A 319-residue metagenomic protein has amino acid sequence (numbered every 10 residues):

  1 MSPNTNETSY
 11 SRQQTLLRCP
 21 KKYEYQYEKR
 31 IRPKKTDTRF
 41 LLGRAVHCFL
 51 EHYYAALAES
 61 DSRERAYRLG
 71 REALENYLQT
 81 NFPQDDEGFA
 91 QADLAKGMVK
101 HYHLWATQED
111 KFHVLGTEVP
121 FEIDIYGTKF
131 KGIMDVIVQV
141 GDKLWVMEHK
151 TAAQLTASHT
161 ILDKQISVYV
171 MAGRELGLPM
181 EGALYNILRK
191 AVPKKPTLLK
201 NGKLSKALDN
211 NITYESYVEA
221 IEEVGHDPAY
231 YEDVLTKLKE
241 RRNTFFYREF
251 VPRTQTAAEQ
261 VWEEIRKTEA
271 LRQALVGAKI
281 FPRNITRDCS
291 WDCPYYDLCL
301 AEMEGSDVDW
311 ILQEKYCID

Functional and structural regions predicted by a protein language model:
M1-D319: RecB-family 4Fe-4S metal-dependent nuclease core
